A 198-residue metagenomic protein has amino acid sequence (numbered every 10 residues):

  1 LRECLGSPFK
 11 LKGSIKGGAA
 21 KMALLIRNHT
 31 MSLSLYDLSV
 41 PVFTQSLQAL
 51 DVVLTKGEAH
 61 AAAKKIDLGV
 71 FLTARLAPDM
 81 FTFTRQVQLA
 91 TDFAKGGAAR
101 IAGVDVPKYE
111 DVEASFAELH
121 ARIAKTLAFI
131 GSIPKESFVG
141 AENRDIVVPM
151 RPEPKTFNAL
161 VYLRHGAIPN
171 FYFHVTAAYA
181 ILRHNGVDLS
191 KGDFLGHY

Functional and structural regions predicted by a protein language model:
I15-T30: Short, Lys/Arg-enriched N-terminal segments with co-localized hydrophobic residues within the first ~10-30 amino acids
L33-K56, L68-G69, R75-I101, A124: Aromatic-residue-lined binding/catalytic grooves and analogous aromatic/hydrophobic interfacial grooves in multimeric
A61-L72, S132-L163, L195: Acidic interhelical loop/turn segments
L72-V106, K155-S190: Short, contiguous alpha-helical
K95-E136: Helix-adjacent hinge/juxtasegments
K191-Y198: Short, highly charged C-terminal tails/helix-capping segments
